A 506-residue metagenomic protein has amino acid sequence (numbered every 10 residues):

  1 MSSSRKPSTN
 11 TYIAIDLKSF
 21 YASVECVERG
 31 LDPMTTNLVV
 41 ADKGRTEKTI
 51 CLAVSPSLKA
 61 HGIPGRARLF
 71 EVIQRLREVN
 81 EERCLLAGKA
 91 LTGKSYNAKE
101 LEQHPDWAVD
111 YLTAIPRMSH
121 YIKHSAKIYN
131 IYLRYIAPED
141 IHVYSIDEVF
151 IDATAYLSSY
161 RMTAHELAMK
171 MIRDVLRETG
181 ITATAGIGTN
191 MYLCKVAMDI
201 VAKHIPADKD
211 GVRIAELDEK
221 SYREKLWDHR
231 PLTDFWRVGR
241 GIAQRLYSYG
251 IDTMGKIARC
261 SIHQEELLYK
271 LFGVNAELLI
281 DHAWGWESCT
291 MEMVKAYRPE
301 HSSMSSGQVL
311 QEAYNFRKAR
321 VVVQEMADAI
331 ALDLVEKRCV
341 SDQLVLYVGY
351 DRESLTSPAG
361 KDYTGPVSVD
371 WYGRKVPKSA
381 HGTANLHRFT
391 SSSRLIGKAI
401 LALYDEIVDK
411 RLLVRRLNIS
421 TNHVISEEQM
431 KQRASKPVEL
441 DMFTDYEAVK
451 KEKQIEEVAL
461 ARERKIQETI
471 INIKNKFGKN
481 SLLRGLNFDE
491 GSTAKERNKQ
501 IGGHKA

Functional and structural regions predicted by a protein language model:
M1-D281, E287-M293, M442, E447-A506: Gly/Gly-Pro- and Ser/Thr-rich, intrinsically disordered tail segments characteristic of DNA damage-repair and tolerance
R5, A14, D234, R240 (+1 more regions): DNA-contacting surface of Y-family translesion DNA polymerases
K18-F20, G44-K48, Y350-L355, V424-E428: Short, charged/polar surface micro-motifs in flexible loops or helix N-caps
T36, A183, D342-L344, L417 (+1 more regions): Change "...and in nucleic-acid phosphodiester-cleaving endonucleases..." to "...and in nucleic-acid processing enzymes
F150, N385, N418: Short aromatic/hydrophobic contact patches that present stacked aromatics for nucleic-acid/ligand binding
T189-Y192, D281-W284, V340-R352, L413-S426 (+1 more regions): A glycine-rich phosphate-binding loop feature that marks nucleotide/adenosyl-phosphate handling sites
S357-G360, E428-A434, K495: Short conserved micro-motifs at the rims of enzyme active sites and ligand-binding pockets
A402, E406-K465, I471-N472: C-terminal hydrophobic structural anchor segments that stabilize assembly/packing rather than catalytic chemistry
